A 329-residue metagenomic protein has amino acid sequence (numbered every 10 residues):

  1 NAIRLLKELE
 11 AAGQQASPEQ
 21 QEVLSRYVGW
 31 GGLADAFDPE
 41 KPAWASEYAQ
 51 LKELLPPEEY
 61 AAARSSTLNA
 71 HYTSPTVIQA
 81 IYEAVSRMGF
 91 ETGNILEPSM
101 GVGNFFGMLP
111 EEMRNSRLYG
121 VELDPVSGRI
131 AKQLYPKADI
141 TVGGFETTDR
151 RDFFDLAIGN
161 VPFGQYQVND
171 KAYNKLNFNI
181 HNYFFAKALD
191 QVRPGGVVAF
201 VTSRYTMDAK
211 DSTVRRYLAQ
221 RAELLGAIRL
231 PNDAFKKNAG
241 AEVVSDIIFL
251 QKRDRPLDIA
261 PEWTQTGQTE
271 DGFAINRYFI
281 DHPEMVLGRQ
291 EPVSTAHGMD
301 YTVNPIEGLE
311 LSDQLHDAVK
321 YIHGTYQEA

Functional and structural regions predicted by a protein language model:
N1-L134: Class I S-adenosyl-L-methionine
L68, K171-K175: Surface-exposed cleft-lining segments at the edges of enzyme active sites
Y72-T76, K175-N182: Conserved phosphate-coordination/catalytic loops
Q79-M88, T92-E111, L118-G120, D124 (+4 more regions): Conserved proline-anchored active-site loop of SAM-dependent methyltransferases that bridges a beta-strand
R117, A138-D139, E223-G226: Conserved beta-strand segments of alpha/beta enzyme cores
V121-P125, N177-K236, V243-F249: Conserved Class I SAM-dependent methyltransferase catalytic core
T141-G144, I228-R229: Short loop/edge segments at beta-strand edges and connector loops that shape dinucleotide/nucleotide cofactor-binding
K237-E328: Flexible, glycine-/basic-rich loop-and-beta segments that form/coincide with the SAM-dependent methyltransferase
